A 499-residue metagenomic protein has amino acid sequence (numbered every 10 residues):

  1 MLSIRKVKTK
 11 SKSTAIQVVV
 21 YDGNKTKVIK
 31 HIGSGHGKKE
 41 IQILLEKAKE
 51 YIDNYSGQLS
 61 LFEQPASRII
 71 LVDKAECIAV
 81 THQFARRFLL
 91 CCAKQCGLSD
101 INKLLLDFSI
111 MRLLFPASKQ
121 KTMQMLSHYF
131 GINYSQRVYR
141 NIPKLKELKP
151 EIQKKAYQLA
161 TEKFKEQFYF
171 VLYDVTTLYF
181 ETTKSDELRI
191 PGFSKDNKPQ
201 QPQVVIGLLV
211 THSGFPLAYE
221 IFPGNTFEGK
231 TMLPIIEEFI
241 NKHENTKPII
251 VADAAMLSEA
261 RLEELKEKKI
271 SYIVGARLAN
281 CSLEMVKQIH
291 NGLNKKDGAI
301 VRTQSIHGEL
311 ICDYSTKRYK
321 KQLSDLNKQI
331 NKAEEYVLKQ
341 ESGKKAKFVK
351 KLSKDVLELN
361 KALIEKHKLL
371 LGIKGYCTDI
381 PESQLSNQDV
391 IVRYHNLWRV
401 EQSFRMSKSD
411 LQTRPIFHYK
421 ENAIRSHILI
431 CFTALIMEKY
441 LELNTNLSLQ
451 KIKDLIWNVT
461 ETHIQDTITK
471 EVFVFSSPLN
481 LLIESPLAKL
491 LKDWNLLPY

Functional and structural regions predicted by a protein language model:
M1-E187, Q200, L209-E220, N225 (+3 more regions): Dynamic "connector" segments at or just before major functional cores
G23-N24, Y129-N133, L148, F164 (+6 more regions): Secondary-structure transition/capping motifs at alpha-helix termini and the adjoining loop/turn into the next element
N102, L106, L114, F164 (+8 more regions): Secondary-structure capping and boundary motifs in well-ordered enzyme cores
S118-M123, N133-Y134, F180-T183, L188-I190 (+10 more regions): Short helix/loop capping segments that flank catalytic or ligand/cofactor-binding pockets
I221, F227-I235, N241-H243, I249 (+5 more regions): Catalytic or ion-translocation cores adjacent to nucleophile or general acid/base/metal-coordination motifs in diverse
I221, K268-R393, N458-Y499: An anionic, glycine-rich sequence signature occurring as long contiguous blocks
A254-L262, A346-K354, S409-I416, K420-E421 (+2 more regions): A glycine-rich phosphate-binding loop feature that marks nucleotide/adenosyl-phosphate handling sites
D389-F417: Short amphipathic alpha-helical "interface-anchor" segments enriched in bulky aromatics
